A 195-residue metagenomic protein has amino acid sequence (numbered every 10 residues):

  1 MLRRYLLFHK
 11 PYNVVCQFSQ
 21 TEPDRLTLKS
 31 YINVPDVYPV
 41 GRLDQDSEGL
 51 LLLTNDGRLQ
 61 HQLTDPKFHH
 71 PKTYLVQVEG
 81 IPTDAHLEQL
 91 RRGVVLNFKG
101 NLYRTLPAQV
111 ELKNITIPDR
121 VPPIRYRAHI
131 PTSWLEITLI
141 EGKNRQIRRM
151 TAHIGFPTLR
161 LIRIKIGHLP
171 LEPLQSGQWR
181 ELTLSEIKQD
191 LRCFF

Functional and structural regions predicted by a protein language model:
M1-F195: RNA pseudouridine synthases
